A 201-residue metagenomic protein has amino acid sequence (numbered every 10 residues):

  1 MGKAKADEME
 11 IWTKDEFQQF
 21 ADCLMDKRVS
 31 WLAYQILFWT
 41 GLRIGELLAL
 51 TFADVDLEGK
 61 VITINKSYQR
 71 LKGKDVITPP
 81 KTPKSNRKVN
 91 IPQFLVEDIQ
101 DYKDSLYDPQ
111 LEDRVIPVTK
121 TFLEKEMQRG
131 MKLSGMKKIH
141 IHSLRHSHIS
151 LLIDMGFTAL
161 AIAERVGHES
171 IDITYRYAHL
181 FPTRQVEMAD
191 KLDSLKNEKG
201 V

Functional and structural regions predicted by a protein language model:
M1-L50, E58, P109: Basic, Lys/Arg- and aromatic-enriched nucleic-acid-binding interface segment
K3, I11, Y68, A159 (+1 more regions): Catalytic-site neighborhood detector that most strongly recognizes the C-terminal catalytic loop/helix of tyrosine
A6, D15, Q19-C23, G73-P79 (+1 more regions): DNA/chromatin major-groove-contacting recognition/catalytic segments
A6, R28, P117-T121, K137-S143: N-terminal core-binding DNA-recognition domain of tyrosine site-specific recombinases/integrases
I11-Q18, S67, P92-K137: Active-site/catalytic core of tyrosine-dependent DNA strand-transfer enzymes
F17, V29-W31, K120, R145-H146 (+1 more regions): Short, leucine-enriched amphipathic alpha-helices that occur as contiguous helical runs
Q35, W39, G45-E46, E126-R129 (+4 more regions): C-terminal catalytic core of tyrosine-transesterase DNA break-rejoin enzymes
G59, K72, T78-N86, N90-L95 (+2 more regions): C-terminal secondary-structure termini that scaffold catalytic or DNA-interacting sites
